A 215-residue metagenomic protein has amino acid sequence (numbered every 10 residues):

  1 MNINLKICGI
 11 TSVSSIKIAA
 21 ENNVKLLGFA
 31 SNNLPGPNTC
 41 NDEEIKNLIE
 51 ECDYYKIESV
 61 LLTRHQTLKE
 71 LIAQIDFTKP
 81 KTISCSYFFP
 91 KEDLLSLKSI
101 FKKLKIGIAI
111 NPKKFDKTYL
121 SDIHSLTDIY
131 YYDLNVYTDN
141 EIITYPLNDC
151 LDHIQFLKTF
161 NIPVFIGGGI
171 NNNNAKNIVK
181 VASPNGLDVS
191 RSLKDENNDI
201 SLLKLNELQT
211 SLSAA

Functional and structural regions predicted by a protein language model:
N4-A20: N-terminal basic/disordered segments at the start of proteins
A19, I83, I178, V189 (+1 more regions): Conserved, mostly hydrophobic/aromatic
A20, I75-D76, V179-K180: Non-catalytic positions within long, well-ordered alpha-helices that form the structural scaffold/packing of enzyme
N23: Active-site-proximal glycine-rich helix-loop-beta segment
L26-E44: Glycine-rich, proline-tolerant flexible connector loops at the mouths of alpha/beta enzymes
A30-P35, E51-L62, Q66-N174: Conserved anion-binding
N41-C52, L95-L97, P146, S190-A215: C-terminal helical cap(s) of enzyme catalytic domains, especially alpha/beta-barrels
